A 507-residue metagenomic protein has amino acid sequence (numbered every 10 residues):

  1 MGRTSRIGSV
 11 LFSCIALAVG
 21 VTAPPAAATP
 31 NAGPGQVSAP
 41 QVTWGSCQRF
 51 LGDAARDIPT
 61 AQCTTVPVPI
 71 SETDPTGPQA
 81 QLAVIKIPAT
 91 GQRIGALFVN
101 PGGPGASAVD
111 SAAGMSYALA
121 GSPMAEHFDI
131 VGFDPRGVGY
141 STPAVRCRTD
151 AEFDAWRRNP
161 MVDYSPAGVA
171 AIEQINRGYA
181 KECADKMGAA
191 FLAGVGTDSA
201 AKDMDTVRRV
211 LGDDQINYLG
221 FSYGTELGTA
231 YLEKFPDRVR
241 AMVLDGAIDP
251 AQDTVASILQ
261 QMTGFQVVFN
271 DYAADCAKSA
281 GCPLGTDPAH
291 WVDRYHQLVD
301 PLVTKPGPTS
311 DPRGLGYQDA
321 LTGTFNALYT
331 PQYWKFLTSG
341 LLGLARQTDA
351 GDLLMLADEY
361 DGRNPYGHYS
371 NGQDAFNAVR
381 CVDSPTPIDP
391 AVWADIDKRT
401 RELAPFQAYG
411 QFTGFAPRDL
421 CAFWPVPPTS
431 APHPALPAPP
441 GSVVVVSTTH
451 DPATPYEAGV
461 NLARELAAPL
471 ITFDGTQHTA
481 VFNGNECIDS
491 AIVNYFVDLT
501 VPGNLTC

Functional and structural regions predicted by a protein language model:
M1-T29, M204: Secretory targeting and sorting signals
A32-D319, A378, S384-C507: Gly/Pro-rich cap/lid or specificity-loop segments adjacent to the active site
I248-Q266, T338-L341, D349-P365: Flexible "cap/lid" loop of the alpha/beta hydrolase fold
S279, L344-L353, N485: Short, solvent-exposed helix-helix connector turns and helix-capping sites enriched in acidic/polar residues
K305-L321, Y329-Y333, Y366-D374: Structural motif
L328-R346, T386-A391: Short helix-capping/linker segments at secondary-structure and domain boundaries
G351-S384, I388-D389, W393-I396: Long, low-complexity segments enriched in small/aliphatic residues
